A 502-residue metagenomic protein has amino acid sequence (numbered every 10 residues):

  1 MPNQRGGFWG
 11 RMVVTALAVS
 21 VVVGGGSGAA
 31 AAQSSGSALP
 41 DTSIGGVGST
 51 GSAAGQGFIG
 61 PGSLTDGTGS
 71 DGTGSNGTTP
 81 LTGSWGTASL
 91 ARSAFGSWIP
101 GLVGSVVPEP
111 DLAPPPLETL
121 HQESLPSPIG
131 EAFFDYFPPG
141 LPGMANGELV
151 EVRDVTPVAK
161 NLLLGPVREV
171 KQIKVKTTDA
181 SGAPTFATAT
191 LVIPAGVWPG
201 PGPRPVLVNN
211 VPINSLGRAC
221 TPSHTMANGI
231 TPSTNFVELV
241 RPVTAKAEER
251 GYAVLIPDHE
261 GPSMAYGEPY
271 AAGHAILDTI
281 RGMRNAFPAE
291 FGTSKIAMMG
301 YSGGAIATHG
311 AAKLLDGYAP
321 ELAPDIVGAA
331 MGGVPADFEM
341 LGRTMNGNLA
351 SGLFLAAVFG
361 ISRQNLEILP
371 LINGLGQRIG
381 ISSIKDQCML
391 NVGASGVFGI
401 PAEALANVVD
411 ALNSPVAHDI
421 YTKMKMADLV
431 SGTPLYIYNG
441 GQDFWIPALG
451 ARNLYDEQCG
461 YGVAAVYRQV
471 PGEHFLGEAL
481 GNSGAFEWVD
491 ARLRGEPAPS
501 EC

Functional and structural regions predicted by a protein language model:
Q33-S34, D41, G45, G55-W198: Catalytic-loop region of hydrolases
A88-M144, G332-D428: Accessory cap/linker subdomain of secreted extracellular hydrolases
T188-T190, G202-S215, C220-H224: Short beta-strand element of the alpha/beta-hydrolase
L239-V243, Y266-P288, K313: Alpha/beta-hydrolase active-site loop
R281-G352: Primarily recognizes the serine-hydrolase "nucleophile elbow" in alpha/beta-hydrolase and SGNH/GDSL folds
S431, Y436-D443: Short beta-strand/loop motif that positions the catalytic acidic residue of the alpha/beta-hydrolase fold
F444-G450, G477: Conserved alpha/beta-hydrolase "acid-adjacent" motif
Q458-L476: Catalytic histidine neighborhood in serine/cysteine hydrolases with alpha/beta-hydrolase-type architecture
